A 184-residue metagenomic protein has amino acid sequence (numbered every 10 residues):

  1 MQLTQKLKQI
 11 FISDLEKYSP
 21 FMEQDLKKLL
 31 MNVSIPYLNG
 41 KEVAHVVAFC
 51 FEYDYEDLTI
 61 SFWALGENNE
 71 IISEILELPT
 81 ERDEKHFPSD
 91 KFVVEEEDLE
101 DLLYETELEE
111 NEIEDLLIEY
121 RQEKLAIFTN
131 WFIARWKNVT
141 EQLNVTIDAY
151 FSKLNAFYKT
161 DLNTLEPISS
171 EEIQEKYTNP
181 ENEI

Functional and structural regions predicted by a protein language model:
M1-K17, E42, I118-I184: Acidic, proline/glycine-rich low-complexity IDRs
Q5-V46: Long, hydrophobic N-terminal alpha-helical segment
F11, F21, F49-F51, F62 (+6 more regions): Phenylalanine-focused residue identity feature
V33, V43-V47, V93-V94, V139 (+1 more regions): Extended aliphatic helical segments
V33-I75: Amphipathic, interaction-prone secondary-structure segments
I60-D115, A156-I184: Intrinsically disordered, low-complexity regulatory segments enriched in Ser/Thr/Pro and charged residues
